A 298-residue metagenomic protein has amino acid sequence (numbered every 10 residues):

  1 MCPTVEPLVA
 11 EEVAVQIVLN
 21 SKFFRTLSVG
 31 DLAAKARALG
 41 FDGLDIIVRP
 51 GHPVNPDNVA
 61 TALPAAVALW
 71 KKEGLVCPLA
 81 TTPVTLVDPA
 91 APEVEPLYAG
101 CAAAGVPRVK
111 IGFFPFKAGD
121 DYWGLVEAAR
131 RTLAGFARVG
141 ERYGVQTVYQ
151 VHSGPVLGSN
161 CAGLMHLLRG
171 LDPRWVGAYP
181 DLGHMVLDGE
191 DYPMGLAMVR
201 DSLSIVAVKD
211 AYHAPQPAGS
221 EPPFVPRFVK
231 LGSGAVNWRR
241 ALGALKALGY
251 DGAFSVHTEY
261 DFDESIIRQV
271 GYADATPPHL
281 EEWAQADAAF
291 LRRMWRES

Functional and structural regions predicted by a protein language model:
M1-C2, P7: N-terminal export leaders
P3, G30-A33, L69-E73, L86-A178 (+1 more regions): Active-site acidic/histidine proton-transfer and metal-coordination neighborhood in alpha/beta enzyme cores
L8-S21, R25-G40, G105, C161-V176 (+2 more regions): Histidine-acidic metal/acid-base catalytic patches
V18-S21, L79-T81, V148-Q150, Y179-D181: Short catalytic-loop micro-motif centered on adjacent basic/acidic residues
F23-R25, V48-P50, P83-L86, F113-K117 (+4 more regions): Active-site-proximal loop/turn and secondary-structure-junction residues that shape catalytic pockets, frequently
D42-G43, V76, P107, Q146 (+1 more regions): Residue-level detector of anion-binding/catalytic polar loops
D45, L79, K110, V148 (+2 more regions): Conserved beta-strand positions in the central sheet of alpha/beta enzyme cores
D45-V67, F116-D121: Glycine-rich, proline-tolerant flexible connector loops at the mouths of alpha/beta enzymes
